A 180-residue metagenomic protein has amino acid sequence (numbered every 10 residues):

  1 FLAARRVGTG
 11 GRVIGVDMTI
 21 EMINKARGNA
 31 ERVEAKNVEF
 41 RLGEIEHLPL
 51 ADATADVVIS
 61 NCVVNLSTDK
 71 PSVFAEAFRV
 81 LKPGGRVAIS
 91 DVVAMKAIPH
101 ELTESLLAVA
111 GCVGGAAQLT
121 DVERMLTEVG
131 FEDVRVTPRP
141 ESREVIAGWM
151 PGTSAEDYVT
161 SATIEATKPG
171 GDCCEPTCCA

Functional and structural regions predicted by a protein language model:
F1-T9: Conserved SAM-binding loop of SAM-dependent methyltransferases across substrates and taxa, primarily the Class I
A4-R5, P71-R86: A short glycine-rich, Lys/Arg-flanked "PGG" loop and its adjoining helix->strand segment in the class I
T19-E21: Conserved SAM/SAH-binding beta-strand->alpha-helix loop
A26-R27: Conserved SAM-binding loop
A35-K36, E46-V58: A short acidic, Gly/Pro-enriched loop at the edge of an enzyme's catalytic core that lines a small-molecule cofactor
D56-D69: A short SAM/SAH-binding and catalytic strip from SAM-dependent methyltransferases
V93-V113: Short, glycine-/aromatic-enriched active-site segment of Class I SAM-dependent methyltransferases
M125-A180: C-terminal lobe and adjacent flexible extensions of AdoMet/dcAdoMet transferase-like proteins
